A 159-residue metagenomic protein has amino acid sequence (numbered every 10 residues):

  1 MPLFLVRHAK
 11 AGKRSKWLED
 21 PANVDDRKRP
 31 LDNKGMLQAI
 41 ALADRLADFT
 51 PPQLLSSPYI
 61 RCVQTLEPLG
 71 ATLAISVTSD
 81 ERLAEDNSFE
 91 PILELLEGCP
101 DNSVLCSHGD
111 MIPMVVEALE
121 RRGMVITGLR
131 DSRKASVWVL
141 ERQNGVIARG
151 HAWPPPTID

Functional and structural regions predicted by a protein language model:
M1-N87, P113, M124-V125, S132-S136 (+1 more regions): Active-site-proximal alpha-helix that buttresses catalytic centers in soluble enzyme cores
E90-R149: Active-site-adjacent alpha-helix immediately C-terminal to a catalytic or transition-state-stabilizing loop
G150-D159: Short, solvent-exposed aromatic-acidic interface loops
